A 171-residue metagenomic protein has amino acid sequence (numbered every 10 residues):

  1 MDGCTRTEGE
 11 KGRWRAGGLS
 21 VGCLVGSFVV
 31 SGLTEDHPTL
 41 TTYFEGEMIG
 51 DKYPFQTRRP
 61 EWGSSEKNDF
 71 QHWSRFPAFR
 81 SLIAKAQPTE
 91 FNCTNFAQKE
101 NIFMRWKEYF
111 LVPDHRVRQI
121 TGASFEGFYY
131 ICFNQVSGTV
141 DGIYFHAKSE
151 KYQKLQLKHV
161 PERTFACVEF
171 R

Functional and structural regions predicted by a protein language model:
M1-P60, F170: N-terminal onset of structured domains
G50-R171: Domain-scale recognition of soluble eukaryotic interaction modules
